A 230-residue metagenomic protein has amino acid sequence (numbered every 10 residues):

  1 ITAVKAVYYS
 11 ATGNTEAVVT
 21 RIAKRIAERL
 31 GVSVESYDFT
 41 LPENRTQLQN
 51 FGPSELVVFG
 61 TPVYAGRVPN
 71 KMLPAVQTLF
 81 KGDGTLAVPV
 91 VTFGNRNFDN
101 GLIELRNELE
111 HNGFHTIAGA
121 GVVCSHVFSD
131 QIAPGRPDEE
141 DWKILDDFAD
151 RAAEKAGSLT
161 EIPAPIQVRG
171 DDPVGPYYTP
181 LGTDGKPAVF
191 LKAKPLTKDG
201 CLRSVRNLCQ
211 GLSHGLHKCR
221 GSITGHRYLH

Functional and structural regions predicted by a protein language model:
T2-A6, S10-T40, Q47-A188: FMN-binding flavodoxin-like domain, especially the glycine-rich phosphate-binding loop
P62, P69, P137, P195 (+2 more regions): Proline-rich low-complexity regions
L181-R203: Charge-patterned, long linear interaction tracts outside catalytic cores
T197, R203-H230: Iron-sulfur cluster-binding cysteine motifs and their immediate structural context in ferredoxin-like electron-transfer
